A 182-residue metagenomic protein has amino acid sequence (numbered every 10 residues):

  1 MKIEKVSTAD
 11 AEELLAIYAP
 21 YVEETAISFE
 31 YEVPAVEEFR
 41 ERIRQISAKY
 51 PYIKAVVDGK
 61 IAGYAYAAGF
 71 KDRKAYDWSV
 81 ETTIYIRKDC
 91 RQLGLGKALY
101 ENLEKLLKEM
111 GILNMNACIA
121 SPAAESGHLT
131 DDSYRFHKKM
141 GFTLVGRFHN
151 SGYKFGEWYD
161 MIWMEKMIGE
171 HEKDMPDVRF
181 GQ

Functional and structural regions predicted by a protein language model:
M1, K60-Y64, Y159: Glycine-rich phosphate/pyrophosphate-binding loop shared by adenosine-nucleotide-utilizing enzymes
K2-A16: A short beta-loop-alpha structural element at the N-terminal edge of CoA-dependent acyl/N-acetyltransferase catalytic
L15, A19-R42: Conserved GNAT-fold acetyl-CoA-binding loop/helix
V33-D89, E101, L106, M110 (+1 more regions): Acetyl-CoA-dependent GNAT
T83-R91, I119-A124: A short, internal acetyl-CoA/4′-phosphopantetheine-binding micro-motif in the GNAT/acyltransferase core
Q92-K108, D131-R135, K139: Conserved acetyl-CoA-binding loop-helix of GNAT-fold acetyltransferases
L107-L129: Conserved GNAT acetyl-CoA-binding A-motif
C118-A120, Y134, K138-E157, G169-E170 (+1 more regions): Conserved catalytic-core motifs of GNAT/GCN5-like acyltransferases
